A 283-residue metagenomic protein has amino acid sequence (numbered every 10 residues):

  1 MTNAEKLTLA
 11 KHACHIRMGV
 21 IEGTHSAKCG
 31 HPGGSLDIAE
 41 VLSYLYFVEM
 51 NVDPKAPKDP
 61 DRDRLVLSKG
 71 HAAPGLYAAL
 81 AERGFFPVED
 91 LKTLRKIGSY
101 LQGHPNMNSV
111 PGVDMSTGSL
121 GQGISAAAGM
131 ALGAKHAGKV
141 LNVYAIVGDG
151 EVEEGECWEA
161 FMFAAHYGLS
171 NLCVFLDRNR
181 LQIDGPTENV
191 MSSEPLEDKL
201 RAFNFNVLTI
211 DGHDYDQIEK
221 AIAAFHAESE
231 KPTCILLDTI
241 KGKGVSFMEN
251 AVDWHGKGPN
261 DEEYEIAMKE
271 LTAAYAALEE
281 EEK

Functional and structural regions predicted by a protein language model:
M1-I16: N-terminal hydrophobic or amphipathic helices/low-complexity stretches enriched in small/hydrophobic/Pro/Gly
A13-C29, D177-N179: N-terminal capping segment at the start of a domain
V20-G23, S35-H166: Cofactor-binding active-site loop characterized by glycine-rich and histidine/acidic residues
D63-L65, L141-A145, L172, S229-T239: Generic beta-sheet signal
H71-A72, L76, N179-R180, D214 (+1 more regions): Glycine-rich beta-alpha junction loops
R83, V190, E249-D253: Short secondary-structure boundary/capping segments
G112, S116-S119, I124-A227: Thiamine diphosphate
F205, Y215-K283: Glycine/aspartate-rich loop-and-adjacent alpha/beta segment that forms the canonical ThDP
